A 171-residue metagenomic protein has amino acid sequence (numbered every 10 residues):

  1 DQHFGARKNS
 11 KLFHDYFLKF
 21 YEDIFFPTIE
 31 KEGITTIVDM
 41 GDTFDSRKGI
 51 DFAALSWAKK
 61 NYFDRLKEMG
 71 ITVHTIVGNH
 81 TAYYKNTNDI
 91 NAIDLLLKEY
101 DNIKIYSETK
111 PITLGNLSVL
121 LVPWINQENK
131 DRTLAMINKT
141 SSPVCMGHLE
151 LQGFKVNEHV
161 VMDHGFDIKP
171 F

Functional and structural regions predicted by a protein language model:
D1-G5: Short polar catalytic/cofactor-binding loops
A6-P111: Core catalytic region of metal-dependent phosphoesterases/phosphodiesterases, especially metallo-beta-lactamase-like
N79-P170: Conserved catalytic scaffold of divalent metal-dependent phosphoesterases
